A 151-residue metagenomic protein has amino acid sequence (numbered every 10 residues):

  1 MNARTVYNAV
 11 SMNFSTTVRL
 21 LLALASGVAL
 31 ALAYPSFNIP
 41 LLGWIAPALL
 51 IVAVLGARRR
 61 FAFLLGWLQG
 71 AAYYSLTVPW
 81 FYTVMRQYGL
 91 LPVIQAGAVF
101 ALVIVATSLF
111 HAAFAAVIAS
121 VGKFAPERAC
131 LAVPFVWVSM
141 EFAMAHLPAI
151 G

Functional and structural regions predicted by a protein language model:
V6-G151: Membrane-embedded alpha-helical bundles of multi-pass enzymes that act on lipidic or dolichyl-linked glycan substrates
